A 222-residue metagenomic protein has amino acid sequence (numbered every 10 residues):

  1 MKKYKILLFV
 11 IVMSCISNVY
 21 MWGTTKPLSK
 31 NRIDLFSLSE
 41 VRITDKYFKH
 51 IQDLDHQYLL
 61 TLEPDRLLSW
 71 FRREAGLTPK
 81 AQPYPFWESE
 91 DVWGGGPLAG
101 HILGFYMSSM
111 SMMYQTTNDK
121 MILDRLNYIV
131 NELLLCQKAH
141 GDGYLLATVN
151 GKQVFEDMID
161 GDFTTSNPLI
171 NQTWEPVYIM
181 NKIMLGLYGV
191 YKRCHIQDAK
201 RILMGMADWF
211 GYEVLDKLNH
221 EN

Functional and structural regions predicted by a protein language model:
M1-T25: Bacterial Sec-dependent N-terminal signal peptides
W22-N222: Glycan-recognition and catalytic cores of secretory/periplasmic carbohydrate-active enzymes
